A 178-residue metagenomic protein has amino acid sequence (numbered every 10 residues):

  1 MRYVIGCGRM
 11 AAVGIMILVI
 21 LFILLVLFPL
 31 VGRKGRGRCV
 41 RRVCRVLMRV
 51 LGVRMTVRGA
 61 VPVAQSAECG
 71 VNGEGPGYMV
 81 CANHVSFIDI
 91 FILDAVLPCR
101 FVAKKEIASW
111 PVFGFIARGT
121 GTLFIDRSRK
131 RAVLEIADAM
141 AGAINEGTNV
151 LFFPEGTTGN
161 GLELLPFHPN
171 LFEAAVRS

Functional and structural regions predicted by a protein language model:
M1-T56, F115-T120: A transmembrane-helix-recognition feature enriched in membrane-embedded lipid enzymes and envelope glyco-/phospholipid
V53-S178: Soluble catalytic domains of membrane acyltransferases
